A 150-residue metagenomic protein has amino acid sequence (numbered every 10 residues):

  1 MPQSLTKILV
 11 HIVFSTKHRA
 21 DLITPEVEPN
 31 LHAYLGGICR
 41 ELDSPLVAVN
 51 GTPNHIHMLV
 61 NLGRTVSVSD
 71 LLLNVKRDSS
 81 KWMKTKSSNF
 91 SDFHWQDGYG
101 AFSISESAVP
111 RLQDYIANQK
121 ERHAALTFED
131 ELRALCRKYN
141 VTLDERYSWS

Functional and structural regions predicted by a protein language model:
M1-S150: Basic nucleic-acid-binding interfaces
